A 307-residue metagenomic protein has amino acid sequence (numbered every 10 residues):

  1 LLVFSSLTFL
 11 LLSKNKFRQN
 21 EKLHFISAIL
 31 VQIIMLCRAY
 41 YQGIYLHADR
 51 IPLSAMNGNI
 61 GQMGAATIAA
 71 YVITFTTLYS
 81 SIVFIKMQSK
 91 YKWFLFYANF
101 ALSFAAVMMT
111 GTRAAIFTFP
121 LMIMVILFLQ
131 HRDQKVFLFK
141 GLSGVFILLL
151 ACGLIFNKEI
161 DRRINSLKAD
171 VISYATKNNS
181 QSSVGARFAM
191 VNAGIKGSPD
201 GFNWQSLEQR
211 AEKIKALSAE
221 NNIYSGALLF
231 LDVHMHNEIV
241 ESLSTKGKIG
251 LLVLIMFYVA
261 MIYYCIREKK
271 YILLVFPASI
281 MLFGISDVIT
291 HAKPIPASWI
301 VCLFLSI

Functional and structural regions predicted by a protein language model:
L2-L11, A69-I82, V301-S306: Hydrophobic cores of alpha-helical transmembrane segments in multi-pass inner/ER membrane proteins, independent
R18-D49, M63-Q130, I155: Alpha-helical transmembrane segments of multi-pass inner-membrane proteins
N59-F75, A114, M235-E238, L243-G250 (+1 more regions): Membrane-interface micro-motifs in multi-pass membrane enzymes
M87-F94, R267-K270, V288, V301-I307: A juxtamembrane structural motif centered on a specific transmembrane helix
I123, F276-F283, T290-I307: Transmembrane alpha-helices of multi-pass inner-membrane enzymes
Q130-T176, N192-P199: A membrane-periplasm/extracellular boundary helix in multi-pass inner-membrane enzymes that assemble envelope glycans
F139-K140, T245-A278: Hydrophobic transmembrane alpha-helices and their immediate junctions
Q181-G185, A189-N192, K196-K246: Long extracytoplasmic/lumenal interhelical loops at the membrane interface of multi-pass membrane proteins
